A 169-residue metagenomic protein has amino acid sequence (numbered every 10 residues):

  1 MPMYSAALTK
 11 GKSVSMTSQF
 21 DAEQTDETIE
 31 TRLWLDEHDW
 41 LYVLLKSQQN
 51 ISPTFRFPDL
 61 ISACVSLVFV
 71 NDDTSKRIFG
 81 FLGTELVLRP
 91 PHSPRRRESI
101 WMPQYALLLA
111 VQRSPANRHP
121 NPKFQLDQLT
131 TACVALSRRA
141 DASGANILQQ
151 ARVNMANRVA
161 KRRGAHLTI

Functional and structural regions predicted by a protein language model:
M1-I169: A detector of short terminal or domain-flanking linear segments
